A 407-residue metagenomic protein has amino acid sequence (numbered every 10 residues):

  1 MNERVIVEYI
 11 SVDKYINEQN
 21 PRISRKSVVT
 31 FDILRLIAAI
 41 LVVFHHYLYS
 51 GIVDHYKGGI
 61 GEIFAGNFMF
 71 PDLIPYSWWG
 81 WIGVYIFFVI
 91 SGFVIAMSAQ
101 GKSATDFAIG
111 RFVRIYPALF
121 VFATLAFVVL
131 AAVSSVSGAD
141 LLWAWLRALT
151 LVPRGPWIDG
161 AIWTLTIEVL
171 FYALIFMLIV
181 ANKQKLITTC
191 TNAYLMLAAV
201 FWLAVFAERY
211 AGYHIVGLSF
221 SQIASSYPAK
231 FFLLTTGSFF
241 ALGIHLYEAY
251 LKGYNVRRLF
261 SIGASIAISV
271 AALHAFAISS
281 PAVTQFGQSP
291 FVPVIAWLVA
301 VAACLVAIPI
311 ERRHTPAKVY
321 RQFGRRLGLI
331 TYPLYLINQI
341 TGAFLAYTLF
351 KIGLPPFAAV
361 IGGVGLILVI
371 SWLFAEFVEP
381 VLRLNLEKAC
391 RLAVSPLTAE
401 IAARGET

Functional and structural regions predicted by a protein language model:
M1-I23, Y254, A277, I308-G324 (+2 more regions): C-terminal "closing" transmembrane helix and its immediate cytosolic amphipathic cap in multi-pass membrane proteins
I23-V29, D72-P75, R111, I223-S226 (+2 more regions): Juxtamembrane loop-transmembrane helix junctions in multi-pass integral membrane proteins, especially the extracellular
K26-S27, F31-I33, A38-L41, A65 (+8 more regions): Aromatic-enriched alpha-helical transmembrane segments of multi-pass intramembrane proteins
L34, A38, A65-F68, S77-Y85 (+14 more regions): Transmembrane alpha-helical segments and their boundary/interface "anchor" motifs in multi-pass integral membrane
V42-D54: Alpha-helical transmembrane segments of multi-pass membrane proteins
Y47, A303-R312: Transmembrane alpha-helical segments that form the membrane-embedded catalytic/substrate-channel core of multi-pass
L48, A96-Q100, A126-L130, S134 (+8 more regions): Membrane-water interface at transmembrane helix exits
V53-N67: Interfacial juxtamembrane loops and adjacent helix segments that form the catalytic/substrate-binding surfaces
